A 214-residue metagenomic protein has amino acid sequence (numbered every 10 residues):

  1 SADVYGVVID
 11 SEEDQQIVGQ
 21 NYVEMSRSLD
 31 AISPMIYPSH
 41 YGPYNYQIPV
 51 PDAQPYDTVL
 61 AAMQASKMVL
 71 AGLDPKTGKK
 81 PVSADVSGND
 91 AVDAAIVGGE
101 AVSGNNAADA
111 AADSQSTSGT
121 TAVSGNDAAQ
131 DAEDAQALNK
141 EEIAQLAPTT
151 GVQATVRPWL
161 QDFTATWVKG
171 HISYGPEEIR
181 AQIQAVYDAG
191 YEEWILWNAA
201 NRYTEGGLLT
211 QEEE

Functional and structural regions predicted by a protein language model:
S1-Y5, I9-G88, D93, D131-V168: Glycoside hydrolase catalytic-domain groove-lining segments
D3, D52, K79, G104 (+5 more regions): Residue-level signal for functionally critical sites in structured catalytic/ligand-binding pockets
E12, Y37, Y41-Y44, S114 (+3 more regions): Generic alpha-helix signal with a bias toward terminal, lower-confidence helices and secondary-structure junctions
V86-V92, A101-A111, T117, A122-Q130: Long, intrinsically disordered low-complexity tandem-repeat segments
G88, V123, A128-A129, A137-L138 (+1 more regions): Aromatic-rich peripheral "rim/lid" segments of glycoside hydrolase catalytic domains that contact and position glycan
